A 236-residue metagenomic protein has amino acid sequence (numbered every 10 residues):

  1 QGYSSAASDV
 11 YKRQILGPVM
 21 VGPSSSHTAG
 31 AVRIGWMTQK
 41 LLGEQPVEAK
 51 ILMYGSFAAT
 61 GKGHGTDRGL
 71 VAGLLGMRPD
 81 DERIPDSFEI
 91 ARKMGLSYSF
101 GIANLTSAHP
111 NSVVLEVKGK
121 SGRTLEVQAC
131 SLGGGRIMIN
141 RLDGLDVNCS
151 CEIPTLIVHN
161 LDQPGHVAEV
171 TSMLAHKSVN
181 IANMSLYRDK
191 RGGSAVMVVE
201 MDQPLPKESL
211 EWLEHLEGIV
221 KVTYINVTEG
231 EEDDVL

Functional and structural regions predicted by a protein language model:
Q1-A7, Y11: Single conserved hydrophobic/aromatic residue that forms the stacking wall/gate of nucleotide- or nucleobase-binding
V10, A58-G63, S107-A108: Short active-site-adjacent helix-start/loop capping segments
G17-G35: Conserved phosphate/anionic-ligand binding catalytic regions in large, soluble enzymes, centered on
G35-L41: Histidine-anchored nucleotide/phosphate-binding helix
L41-K50, V117: Non-transmembrane, aqueous-exposed alpha-helical and coiled segments at domain scale
K50-K93: A structural-propensity feature for long, helix-poor, extended segments
L75-T124: Contiguous domain-boundary segments centered on the initiation and propagation of an alpha-helix
F100, Q128-L236: A conserved regulatory-domain signal marking ACT and ACT-like small-molecule sensing domains and adjacent regulatory
